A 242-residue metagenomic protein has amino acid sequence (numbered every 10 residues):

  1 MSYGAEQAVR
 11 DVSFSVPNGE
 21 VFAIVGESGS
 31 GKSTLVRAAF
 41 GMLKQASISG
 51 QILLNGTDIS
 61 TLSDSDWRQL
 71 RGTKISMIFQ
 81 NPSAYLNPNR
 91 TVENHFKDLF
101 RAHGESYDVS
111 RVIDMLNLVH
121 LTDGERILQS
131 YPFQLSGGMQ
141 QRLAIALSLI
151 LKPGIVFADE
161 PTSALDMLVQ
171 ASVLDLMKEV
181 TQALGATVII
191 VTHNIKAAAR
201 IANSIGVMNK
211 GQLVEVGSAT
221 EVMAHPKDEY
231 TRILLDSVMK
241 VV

Functional and structural regions predicted by a protein language model:
I48-D58: Conserved ABC transporter NBD signature motif
D58, V109-R126, L235: Conserved ABC ATPase "signature" region
I59-S76, A102, V222-P226: ABC ATPase NBD coupling module
Y131-L135, M139: Conserved ABC ATPase signature
I150-G154: A short, proline-enriched helix->beta-strand linker immediately N-terminal to the Walker B motif in ABC-type P-loop
A198-R200: A short, surface-exposed alpha-helical micro-motif characterized by mixed small hydrophobic and charged/polar residues
